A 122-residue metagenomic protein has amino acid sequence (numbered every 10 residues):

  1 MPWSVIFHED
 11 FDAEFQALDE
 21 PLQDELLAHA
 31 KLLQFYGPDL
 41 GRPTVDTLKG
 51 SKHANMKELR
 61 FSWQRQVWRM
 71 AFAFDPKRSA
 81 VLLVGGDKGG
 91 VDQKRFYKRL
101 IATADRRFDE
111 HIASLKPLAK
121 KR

Functional and structural regions predicted by a protein language model:
M1-V67, P76-A80, D87-R122: Basic, Lys/Arg-enriched alpha-helical interface segments
